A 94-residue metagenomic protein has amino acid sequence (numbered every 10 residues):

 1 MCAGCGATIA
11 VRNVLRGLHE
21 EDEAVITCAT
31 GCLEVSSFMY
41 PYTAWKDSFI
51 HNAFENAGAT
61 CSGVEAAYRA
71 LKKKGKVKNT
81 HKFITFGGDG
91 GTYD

Functional and structural regions predicted by a protein language model:
M1-D94: Cofactor-binding active-site loop characterized by glycine-rich and histidine/acidic residues
